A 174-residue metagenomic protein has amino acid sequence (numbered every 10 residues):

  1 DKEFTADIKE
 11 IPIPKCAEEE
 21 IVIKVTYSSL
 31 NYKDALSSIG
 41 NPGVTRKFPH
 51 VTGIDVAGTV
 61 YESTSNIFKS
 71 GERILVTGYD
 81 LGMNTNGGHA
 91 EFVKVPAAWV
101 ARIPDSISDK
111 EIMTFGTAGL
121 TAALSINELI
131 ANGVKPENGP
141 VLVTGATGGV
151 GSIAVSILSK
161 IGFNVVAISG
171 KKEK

Functional and structural regions predicted by a protein language model:
I8-I13, A57-T59, R73, F92-K94 (+2 more regions): Conserved hydrophobic/aromatic beta-strand scaffold that supports enzyme active sites
P12-L30, N41-L81, G87: Glycine-rich beta-strand-centered segment in the early N-terminal region that forms part of a ligand/cofactor-binding
K33-I39: Cytochrome P450 core scaffold surrounding the K-helix E-X-X-R motif and the conserved "meander" helix-loop region
L81-A97: A structural motif shared across PLP-dependent enzymes of the aminotransferase-like
W99-D109, P136-G139: Glycine/charged-rich beta-loop-alpha catalytic/anionic-binding loops adjacent to active sites
K110-T114: C-terminal boundary of histidine-terminating zinc-finger modules
F115-K174: Mid-domain Rossmann-like dinucleotide-binding core that forms the NAD(H)/NADP(H) cofactor-binding site
